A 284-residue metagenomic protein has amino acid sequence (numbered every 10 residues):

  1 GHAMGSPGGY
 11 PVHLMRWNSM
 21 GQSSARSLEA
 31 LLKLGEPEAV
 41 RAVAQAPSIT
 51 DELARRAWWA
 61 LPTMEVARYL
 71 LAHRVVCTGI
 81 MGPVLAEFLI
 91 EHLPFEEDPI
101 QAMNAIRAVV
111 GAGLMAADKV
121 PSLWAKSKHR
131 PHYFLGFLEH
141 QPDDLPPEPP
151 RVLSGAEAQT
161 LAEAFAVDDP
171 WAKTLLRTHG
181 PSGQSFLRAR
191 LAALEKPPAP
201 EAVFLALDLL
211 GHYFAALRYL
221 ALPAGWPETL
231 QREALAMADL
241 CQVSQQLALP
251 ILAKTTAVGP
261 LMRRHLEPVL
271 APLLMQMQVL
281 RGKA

Functional and structural regions predicted by a protein language model:
G1-A284: Alpha-helical scaffold segments
